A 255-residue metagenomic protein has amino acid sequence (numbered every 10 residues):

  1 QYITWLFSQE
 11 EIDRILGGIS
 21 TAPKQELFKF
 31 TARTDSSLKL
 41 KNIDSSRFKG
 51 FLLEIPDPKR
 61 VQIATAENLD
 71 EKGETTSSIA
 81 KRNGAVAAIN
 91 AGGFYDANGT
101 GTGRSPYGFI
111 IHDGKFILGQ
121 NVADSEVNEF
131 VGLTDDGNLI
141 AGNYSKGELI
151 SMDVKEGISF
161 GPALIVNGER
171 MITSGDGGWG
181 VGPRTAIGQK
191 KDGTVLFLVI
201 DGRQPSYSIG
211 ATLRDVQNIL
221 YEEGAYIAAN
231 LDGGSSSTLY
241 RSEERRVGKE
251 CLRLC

Functional and structural regions predicted by a protein language model:
Q1-V122: Zymogen propeptides
R47-L52, V127-N128, V181-A186: Short glycine-rich loop/turn motifs
E54, V86-N90, G132, I140 (+3 more regions): Structural recognition of the beta-strand scaffold that forms the well-ordered cores of secreted hydrolase catalytic
K59-R60, G93-A97, G147-E148, G193 (+2 more regions): Solvent-exposed loop/turn segments at secondary-structure junctions within structured extracellular/periplasmic domains
Y95-D176: Active-site-adjacent helix-turn-beta-strand microarchitecture at beta-sheet edges that either contains or buttresses
S159, G168-E222: Domain-core and long-helix interface of multi-subunit machines
L239-E243: Histidine/acidic-residue-rich catalytic or RNA/ligand-binding cores of hydrolases and nuclease-related proteins
E244-C251: Conserved small/polar residues in nucleotide/adenosyl-binding loops
